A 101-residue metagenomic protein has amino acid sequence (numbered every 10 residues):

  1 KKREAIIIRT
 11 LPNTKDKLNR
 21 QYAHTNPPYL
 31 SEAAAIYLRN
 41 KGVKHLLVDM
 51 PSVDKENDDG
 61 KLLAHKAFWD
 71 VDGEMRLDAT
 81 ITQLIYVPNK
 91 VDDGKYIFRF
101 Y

Functional and structural regions predicted by a protein language model:
K1-Y101: Active-/binding-site microenvironments in catalytic and ligand-binding cores
